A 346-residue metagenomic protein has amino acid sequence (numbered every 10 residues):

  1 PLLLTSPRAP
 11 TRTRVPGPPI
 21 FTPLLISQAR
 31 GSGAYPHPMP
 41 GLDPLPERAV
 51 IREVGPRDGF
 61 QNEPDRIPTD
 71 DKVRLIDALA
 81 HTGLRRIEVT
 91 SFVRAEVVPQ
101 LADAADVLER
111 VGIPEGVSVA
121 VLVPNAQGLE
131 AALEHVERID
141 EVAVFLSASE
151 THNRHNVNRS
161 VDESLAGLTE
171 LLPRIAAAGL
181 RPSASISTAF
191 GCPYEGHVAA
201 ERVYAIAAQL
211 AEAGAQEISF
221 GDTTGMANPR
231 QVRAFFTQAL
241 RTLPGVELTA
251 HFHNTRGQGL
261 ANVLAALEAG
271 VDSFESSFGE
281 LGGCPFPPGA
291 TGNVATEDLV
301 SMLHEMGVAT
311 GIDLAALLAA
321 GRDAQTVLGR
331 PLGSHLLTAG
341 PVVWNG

Functional and structural regions predicted by a protein language model:
L2-L4, L24-L25: Leucine-biased recognition of intrinsically disordered, low-complexity hydrophobic segments
L3, A9-T11, P18-I20: Intrinsic low-complexity, disordered N-terminal segments enriched in polar/charged/small residues
P7, T11-T13, A29, P56 (+1 more regions): Short, intrinsically disordered low-complexity segments
P7, T13-V15, Q61, D272: Alpha-helical hydrophobic packing sites
P10, L24-L25, R30, A239: Prokaryotic Sec-type signal peptides and long signal-anchor helices with extended Leu/Ile/Val-rich h-regions
G17, G31-G33: Residue-identity detector for glycine
G33-G346: Catalytic cores and adjacent flexible loops of soluble metabolic enzymes that perform enolate/carbanion chemistry on
